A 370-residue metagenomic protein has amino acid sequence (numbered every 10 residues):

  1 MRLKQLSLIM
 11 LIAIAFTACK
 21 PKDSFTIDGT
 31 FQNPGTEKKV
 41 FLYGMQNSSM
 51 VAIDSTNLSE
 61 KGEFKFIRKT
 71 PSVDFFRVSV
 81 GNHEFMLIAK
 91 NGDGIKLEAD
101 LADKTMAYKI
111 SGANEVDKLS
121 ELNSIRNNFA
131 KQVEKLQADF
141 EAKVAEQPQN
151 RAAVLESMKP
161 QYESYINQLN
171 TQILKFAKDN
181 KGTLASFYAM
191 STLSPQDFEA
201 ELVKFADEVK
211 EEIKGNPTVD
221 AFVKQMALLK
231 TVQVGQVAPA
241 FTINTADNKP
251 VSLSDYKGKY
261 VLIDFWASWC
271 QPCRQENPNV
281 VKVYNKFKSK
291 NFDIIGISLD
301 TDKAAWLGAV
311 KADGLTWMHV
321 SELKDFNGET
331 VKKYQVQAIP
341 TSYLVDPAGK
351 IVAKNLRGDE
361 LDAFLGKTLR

Functional and structural regions predicted by a protein language model:
M1-T30, R370: Bacterial Sec-dependent N-terminal signal peptides
C19-L169: A non-transmembrane, solvent-exposed segment enriched in polar/low-complexity residues
T105, L155, E163-V237: N-terminal targeting signals for export/organelle localization
T192, D313-L315, E322-R370: Thiol/disulfide oxidoreductase modules built on the thioredoxin-like
D220-L253, W317, A363-R370: N-terminal "domain-start" segment that seeds a small globular fold
K257-G258, F265-K282: Conserved redox-active cysteine motifs that mediate thiol-disulfide chemistry, especially di-cysteine Cys-X(1-2)-Cys
R274-G314, L323-K333: Structural microenvironment flanking redox-active thiols in thiol-disulfide oxidoreductases
